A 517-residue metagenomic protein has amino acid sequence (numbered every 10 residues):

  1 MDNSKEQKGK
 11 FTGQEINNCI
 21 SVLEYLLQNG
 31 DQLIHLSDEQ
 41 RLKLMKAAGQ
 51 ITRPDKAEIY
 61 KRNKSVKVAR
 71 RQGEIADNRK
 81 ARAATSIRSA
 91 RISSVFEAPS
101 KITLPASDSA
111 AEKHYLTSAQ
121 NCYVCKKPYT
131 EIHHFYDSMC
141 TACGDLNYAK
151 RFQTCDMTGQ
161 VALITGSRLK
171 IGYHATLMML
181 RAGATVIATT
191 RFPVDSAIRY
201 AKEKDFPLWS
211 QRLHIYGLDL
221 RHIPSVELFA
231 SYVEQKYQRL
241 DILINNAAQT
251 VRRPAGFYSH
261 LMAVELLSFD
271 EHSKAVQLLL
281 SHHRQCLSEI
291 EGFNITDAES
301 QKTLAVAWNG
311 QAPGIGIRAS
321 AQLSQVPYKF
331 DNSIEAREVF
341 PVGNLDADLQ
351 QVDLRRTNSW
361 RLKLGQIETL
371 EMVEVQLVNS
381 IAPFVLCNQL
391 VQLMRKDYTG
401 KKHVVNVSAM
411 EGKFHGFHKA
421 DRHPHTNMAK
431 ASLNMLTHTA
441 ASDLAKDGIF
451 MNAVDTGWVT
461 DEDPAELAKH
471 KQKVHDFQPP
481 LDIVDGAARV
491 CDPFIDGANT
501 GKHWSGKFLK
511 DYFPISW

Functional and structural regions predicted by a protein language model:
Y148-P193: Canonical Rossmann dinucleotide-binding motif of NAD(H)/NADP(H)-dependent dehydrogenases/reductases, specifically
A182-Y200, H214, I242, R252-L280: Conserved glycine-rich Rossmann-like NAD(P)H-binding loop of the short-chain dehydrogenase/reductase
K204-P224, P313-G316, L323-S324, Y328 (+3 more regions): Rossmann-fold cofactor-recognition segment
S210-H214, Y232-N245, F257: A glycine-rich helix->loop->beta "capping" turn within Rossmann-like NAD(P)(H)-dependent oxidoreductase domains
R212, R239, A441-T456, T500-F508: Conserved Rossmann-fold SDR core element
Q285-F340, H470-W517: C-terminal helical subdomain
C387, A429: Active-site helix of classical SDR
